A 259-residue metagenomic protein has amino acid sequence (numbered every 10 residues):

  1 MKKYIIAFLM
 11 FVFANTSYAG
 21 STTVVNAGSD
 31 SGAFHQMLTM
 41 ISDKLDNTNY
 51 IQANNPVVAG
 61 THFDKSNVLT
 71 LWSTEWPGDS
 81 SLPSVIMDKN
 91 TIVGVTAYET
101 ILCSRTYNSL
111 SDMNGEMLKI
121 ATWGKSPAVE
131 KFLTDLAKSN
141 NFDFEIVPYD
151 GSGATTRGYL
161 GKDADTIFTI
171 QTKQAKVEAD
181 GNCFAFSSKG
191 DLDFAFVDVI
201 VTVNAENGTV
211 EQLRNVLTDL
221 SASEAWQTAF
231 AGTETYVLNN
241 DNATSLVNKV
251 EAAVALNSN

Functional and structural regions predicted by a protein language model:
Y4-F13: Sec-dependent N-terminal signal peptides
I5, P56, T235: Short, internal active-site loops enriched in acidic
I5-I6, V203, A253: Intrinsically disordered, low-complexity repeat segments enriched in small/polar residues
F13-A19: Sec/Tat signal peptide C-region and signal peptidase I cleavage site
G20, Q212-N259: An extracytoplasmic/periplasmic, membrane-proximal ligand-sensing/linker region
G20-T202: Conserved hydrophobic/amphipathic secondary-structure segments that form or flank ligand- or partner-binding grooves
I41, V197-W226: Bilobed periplasmic-binding protein/Venus flytrap-like ligand-binding cleft at the lobe interface of extracytoplasmic
